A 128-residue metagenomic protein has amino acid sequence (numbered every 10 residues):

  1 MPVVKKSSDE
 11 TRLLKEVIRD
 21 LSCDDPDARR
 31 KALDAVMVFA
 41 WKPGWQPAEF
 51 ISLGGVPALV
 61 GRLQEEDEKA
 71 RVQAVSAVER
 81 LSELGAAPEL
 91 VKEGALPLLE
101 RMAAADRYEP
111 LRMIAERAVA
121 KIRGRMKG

Functional and structural regions predicted by a protein language model:
P2, S22-V38, E66-S82, E89-E93 (+1 more regions): Alpha-helical solenoid repeats of the armadillo/HEAT superfamily in eukaryotic scaffolding/adaptor proteins
P2-R12, E16, Q46-L53, A86-E93 (+1 more regions): Short, hydrophobic/charged alpha-helical patches characteristic of ARM/HEAT alpha-solenoid repeats and analogous
V3-K6, P26-G61, E68: Alpha-helical solenoid scaffolds in large eukaryotic transport, assembly, and signaling factors
S7-T11, L21-D25, Q64: Short acidic/polar alpha-helix capping motifs at helix-coil junctions
E16-I18, A58-V60, L90, L98-R101: Buried hydrophobic core positions in alpha-solenoid tandem helical repeats
G44-W45, L84, M102: Short acidic, glycine/proline-rich loop/turn micro-motifs
A58-G61, Q73-R80, L98: Generic beta-strand or strand-like secondary-structure segments
